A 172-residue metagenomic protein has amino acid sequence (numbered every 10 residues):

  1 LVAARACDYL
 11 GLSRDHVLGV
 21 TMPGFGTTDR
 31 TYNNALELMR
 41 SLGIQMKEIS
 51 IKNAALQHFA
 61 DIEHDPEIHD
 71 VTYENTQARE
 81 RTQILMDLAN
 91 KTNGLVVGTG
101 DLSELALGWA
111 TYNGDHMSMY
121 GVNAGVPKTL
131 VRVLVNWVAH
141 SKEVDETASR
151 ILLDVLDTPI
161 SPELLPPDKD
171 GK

Functional and structural regions predicted by a protein language model:
L1-K172: ATP/NTP-dependent adenylation/nucleotidyl-transfer catalytic domains that generate, transfer, or process NMP-activated
